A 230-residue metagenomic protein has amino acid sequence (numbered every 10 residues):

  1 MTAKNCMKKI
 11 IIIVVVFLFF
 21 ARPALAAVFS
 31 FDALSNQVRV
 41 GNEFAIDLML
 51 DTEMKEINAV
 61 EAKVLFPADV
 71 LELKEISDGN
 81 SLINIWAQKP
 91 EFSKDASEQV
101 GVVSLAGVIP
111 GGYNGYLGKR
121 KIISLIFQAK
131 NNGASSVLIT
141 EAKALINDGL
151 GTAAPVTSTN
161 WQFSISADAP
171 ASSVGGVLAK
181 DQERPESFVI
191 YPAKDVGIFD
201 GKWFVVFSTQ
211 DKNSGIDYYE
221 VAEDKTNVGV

Functional and structural regions predicted by a protein language model:
M1, F19-L25: N-terminal cationic amphipathic segment used for targeting or macromolecule association
M1-M7: N-terminal secretory signal peptides that target proteins for export/translocation
K4, V15-F17, G229: N-terminal non-cleavable signal-anchor helices
I10-F20: Sec-dependent N-terminal signal peptides
L25-E183: Acidic, low-complexity intrinsically disordered segments
S164-V230: Low-complexity, disordered linker/stalk regions enriched in Pro/Thr/Ser/Gly
